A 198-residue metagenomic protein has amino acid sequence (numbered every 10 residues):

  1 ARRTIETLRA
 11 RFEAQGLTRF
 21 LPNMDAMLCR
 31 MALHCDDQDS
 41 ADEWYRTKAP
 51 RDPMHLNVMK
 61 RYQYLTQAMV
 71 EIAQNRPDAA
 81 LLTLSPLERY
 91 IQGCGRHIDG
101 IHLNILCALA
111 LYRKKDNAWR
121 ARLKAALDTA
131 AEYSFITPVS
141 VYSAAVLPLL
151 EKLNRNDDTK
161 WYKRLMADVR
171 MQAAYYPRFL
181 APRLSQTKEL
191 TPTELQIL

Functional and structural regions predicted by a protein language model:
A1-R2, F12-L28, R51-T66, I91-L106 (+3 more regions): Alpha-solenoid helical repeat architecture
T4-I5, D42-K48, P77, T83-L87 (+4 more regions): Inward-facing hydrophobic residues that define packing positions of alpha-helical scaffold repeats
T18, Q38, P77, D116-R120 (+1 more regions): TPR-repeat structural position
M59-E88, C94: Alpha-helical adaptor scaffolds
W119-F135, M166-R170: TPR/TPR-like (Sel1-like) alpha-helical repeat modules
D158-F179: Long, highly charged low-complexity segments enriched in Glu/Asp and Lys/Arg with interspersed Ser/Thr
R178-L198: Helix-turn-helix DNA-binding segment
